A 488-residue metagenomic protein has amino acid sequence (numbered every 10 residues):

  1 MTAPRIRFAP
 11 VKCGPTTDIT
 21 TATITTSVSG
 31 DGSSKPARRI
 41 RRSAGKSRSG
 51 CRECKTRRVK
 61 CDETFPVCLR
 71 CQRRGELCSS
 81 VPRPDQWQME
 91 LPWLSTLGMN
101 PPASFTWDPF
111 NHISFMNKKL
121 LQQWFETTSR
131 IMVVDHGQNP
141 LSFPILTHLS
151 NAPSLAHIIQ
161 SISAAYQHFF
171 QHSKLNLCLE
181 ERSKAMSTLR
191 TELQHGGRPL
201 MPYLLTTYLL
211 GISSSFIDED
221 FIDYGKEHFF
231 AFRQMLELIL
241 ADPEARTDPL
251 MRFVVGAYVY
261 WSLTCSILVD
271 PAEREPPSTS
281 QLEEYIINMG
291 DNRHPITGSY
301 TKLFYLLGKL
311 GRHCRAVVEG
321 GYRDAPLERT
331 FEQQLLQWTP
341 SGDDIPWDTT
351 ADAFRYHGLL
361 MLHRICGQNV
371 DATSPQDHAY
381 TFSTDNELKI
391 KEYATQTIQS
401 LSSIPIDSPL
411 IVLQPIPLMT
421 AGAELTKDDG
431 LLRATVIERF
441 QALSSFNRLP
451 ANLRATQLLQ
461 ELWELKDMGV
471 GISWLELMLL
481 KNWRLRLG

Functional and structural regions predicted by a protein language model:
M1-R57, V67-M132, H136-P144, N151 (+2 more regions): Intrinsically disordered, low-complexity regulatory regions with latent secondary structure
P4-T20, S27-P36, I40, R48 (+6 more regions): Cytosolic regulatory protein-protein interaction regions
E53, R70-C71, T188, M235 (+6 more regions): Alpha-helical recognition domains of nuclear gene-regulatory proteins
D62-P66: Short linker/helix segments within small regulatory modules
R83, H172, T373-P375: Short coil/turn segments at secondary-structure boundaries
P101-Y305, Q337, G342-D348, Y380 (+6 more regions): Intrinsically disordered, low-complexity acidic/Ser/Thr-rich segments used as protein-protein interaction/activation
